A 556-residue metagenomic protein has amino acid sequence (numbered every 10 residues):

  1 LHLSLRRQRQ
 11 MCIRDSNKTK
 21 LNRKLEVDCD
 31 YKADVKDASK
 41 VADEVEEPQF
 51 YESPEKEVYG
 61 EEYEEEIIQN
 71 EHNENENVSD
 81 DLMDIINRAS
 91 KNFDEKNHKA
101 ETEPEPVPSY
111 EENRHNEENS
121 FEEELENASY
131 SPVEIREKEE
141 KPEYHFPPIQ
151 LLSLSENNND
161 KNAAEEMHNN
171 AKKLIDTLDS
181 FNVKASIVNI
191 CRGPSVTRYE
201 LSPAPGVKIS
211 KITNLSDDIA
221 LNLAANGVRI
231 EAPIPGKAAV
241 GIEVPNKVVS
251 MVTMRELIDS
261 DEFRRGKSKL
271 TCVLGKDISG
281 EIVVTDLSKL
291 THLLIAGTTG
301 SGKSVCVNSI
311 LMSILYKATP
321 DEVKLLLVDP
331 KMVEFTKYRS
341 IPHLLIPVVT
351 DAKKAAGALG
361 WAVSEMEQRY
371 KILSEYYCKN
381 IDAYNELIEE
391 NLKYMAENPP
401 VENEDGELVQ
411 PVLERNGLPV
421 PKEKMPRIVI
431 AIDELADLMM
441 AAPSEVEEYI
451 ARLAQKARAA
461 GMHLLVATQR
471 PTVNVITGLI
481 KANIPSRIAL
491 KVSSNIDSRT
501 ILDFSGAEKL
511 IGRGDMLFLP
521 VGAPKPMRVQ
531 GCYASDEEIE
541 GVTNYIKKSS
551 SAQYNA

Functional and structural regions predicted by a protein language model:
L1, R7-Q10, R14-V284, K289-H292: Low-complexity, intrinsically disordered P/S/T-rich segments
L152, L174, L178, I219 (+9 more regions): Residue-level signature of catalytic and energy-coupling elements of molecular machines, predominantly ATP/GTP-dependent
N158-E166, A204-K208, D261-R264, A296-S301 (+6 more regions): Flexible beta-alpha connector loops of hexameric P-loop NTPases
E243-T271, I278, I282-V284, L290 (+2 more regions): P-loop NTPase motor-domain active sites and their immediate coupling elements
S288, L315-G360, L479-I480: P-loop NTPase switch/communication element
C306: Hydrophobic positions on the alpha1 helix immediately C-terminal to the Walker A/P-loop
S309, S313: Active-site signature of alpha/beta-hydrolase-fold catalytic machinery across serine- and Asp/Cys-nucleophile hydrolases
